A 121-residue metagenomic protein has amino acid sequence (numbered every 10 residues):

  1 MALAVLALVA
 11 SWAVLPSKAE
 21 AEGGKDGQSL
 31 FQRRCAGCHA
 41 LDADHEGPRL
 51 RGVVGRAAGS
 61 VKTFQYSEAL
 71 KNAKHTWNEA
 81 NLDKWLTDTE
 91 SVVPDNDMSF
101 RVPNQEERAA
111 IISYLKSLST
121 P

Functional and structural regions predicted by a protein language model:
A2-W12: Bacterial N-terminal signal peptides
V9, S17, N72, D97-R101: Short, flexible active-site loop motifs that bind/organize anionic cofactors or intermediates
V14-F31: Electrostatic cytochrome c docking/interface patches
G24-Q28, A40, D44-E79, V102: Gly/Gly-Pro-rich "capping" loops immediately C-terminal to redox-active cysteine motifs in periplasmic/lumenal
F31-L41, I111: The canonical Cys-X-X-Cys-His
N78-P121: C-terminal capping alpha-helices of c-type cytochrome domains
